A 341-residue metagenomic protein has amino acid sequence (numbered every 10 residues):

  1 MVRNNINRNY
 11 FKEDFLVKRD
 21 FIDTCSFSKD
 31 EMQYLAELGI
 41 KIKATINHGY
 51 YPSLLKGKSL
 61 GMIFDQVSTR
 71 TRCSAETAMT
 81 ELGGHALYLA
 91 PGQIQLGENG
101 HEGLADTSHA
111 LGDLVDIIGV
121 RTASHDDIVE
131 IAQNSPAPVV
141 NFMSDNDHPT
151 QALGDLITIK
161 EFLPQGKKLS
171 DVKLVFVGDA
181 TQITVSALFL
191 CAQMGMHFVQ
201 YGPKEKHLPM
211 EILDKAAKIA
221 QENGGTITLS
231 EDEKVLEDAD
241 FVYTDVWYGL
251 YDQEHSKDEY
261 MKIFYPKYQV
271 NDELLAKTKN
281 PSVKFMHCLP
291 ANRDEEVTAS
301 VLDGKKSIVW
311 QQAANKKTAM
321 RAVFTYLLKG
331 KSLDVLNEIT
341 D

Functional and structural regions predicted by a protein language model:
V2-C73, T77, E338: Positively charged, low-complexity intrinsically disordered leader regions
S53-K160: Phosphate/diphosphate ligand-binding glycine-rich loop within oxidoreductases
L54-L60, L169-V172, S282: Phosphate-coordination loops involved in phosphoryl transfer and adenosine-cofactor binding
D65-T80, E161-T244, L250-Y251: Glycine-rich phosphate/diphosphate-binding loop of Rossmann-like nucleotide-binding domains
P138-M143, F198, V309-Q311: Short hydrophobic/aromatic-enriched beta-strand-loop microsegments
K218-A299: Rossmann-like adenosine-cofactor binding region
N280-D341: Adenosine-phosphate binding glycine-rich loop
